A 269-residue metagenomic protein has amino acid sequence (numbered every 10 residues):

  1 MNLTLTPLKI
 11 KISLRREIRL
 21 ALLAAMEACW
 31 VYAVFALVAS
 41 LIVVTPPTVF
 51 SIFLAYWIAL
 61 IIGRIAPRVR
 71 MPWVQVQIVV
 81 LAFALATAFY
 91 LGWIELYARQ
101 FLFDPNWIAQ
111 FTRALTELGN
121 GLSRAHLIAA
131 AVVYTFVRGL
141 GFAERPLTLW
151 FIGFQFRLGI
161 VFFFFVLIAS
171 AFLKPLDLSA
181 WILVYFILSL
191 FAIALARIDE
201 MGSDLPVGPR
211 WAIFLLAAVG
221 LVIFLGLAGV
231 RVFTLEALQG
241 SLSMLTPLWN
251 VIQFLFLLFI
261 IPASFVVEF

Functional and structural regions predicted by a protein language model:
N2-L3, I58-V79, F101-W107, A130-F156 (+1 more regions): Cytoplasmic membrane-interface regions of multi-pass membrane proteins
L3-A25, V74: N-terminal membrane topogenic signal
I12-E17, C29, L60-R64: Long, leucine/valine-rich, helix-dominated scaffolding and oligomerization segments
R15, V34-F53, P67-V76, E95-A125 (+1 more regions): Membrane-helix interface and helix-disruption motif detector
R19-V34, Q77-F89, R157-F164: Alpha-helical transmembrane segments
L20-A24, T45-A59, I78-L81, T112-A131 (+3 more regions): Alpha-helical transmembrane segments of polytopic membrane proteins
F89-N106, V230-A237: Membrane-helix interface motif
F151-I160, F165-F269: Membrane-proximal, non-transmembrane interface segments of integral membrane proteins
